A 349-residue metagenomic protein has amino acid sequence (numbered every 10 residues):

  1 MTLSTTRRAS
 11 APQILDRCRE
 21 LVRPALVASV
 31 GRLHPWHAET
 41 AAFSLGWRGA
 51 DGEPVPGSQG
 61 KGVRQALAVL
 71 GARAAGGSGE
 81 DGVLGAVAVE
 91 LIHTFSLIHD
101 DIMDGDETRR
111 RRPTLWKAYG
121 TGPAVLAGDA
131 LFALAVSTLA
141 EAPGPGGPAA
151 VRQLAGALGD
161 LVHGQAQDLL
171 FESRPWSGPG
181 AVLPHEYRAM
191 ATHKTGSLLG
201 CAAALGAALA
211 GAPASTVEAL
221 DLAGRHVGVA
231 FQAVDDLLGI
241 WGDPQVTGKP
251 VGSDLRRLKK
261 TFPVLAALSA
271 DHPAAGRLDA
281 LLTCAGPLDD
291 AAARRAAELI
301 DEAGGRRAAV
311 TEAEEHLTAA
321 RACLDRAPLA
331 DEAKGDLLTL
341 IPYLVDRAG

Functional and structural regions predicted by a protein language model:
M1-I92, I98, I102-K117, D168-V182 (+2 more regions): Conserved N-terminal diphosphate/IPP-binding helix and adjacent helical/loop segment of trans-prenyltransferase domains
R7, A11, L15, H37 (+7 more regions): Residue-level recognition of alpha-helical structural elements
R19, R23, V30, H34 (+10 more regions): Hydrophobic faces of stable alpha-helices that mediate helix-helix packing
V27, H34-H37, V55-K61, L126 (+1 more regions): All-alpha helical catalytic cores of prenyl diphosphate-utilizing isoprenoid enzymes
H37-A41, E107, L238-T247, A275-L282 (+1 more regions): A glycine-biased, small/acidic residue-tolerant capping/turn segment at secondary-structure junctions
A38-A88, L134, T138-E141, P184-V227 (+2 more regions): Alpha-helical phosphate/pyrophosphate-handling elements in metalloenzyme active cores
F43-S44, A88, G105, Q153-A157 (+4 more regions): Short acidic/histidine-centered micro-motifs embedded in hydrophobic/aromatic stretches that mark compact functional
P56, R109-F132, S177-K194, E218-L222 (+2 more regions): Divalent-cation-assisted or electrostatically stabilized phosphate/pyrophosphate-binding catalytic cores
